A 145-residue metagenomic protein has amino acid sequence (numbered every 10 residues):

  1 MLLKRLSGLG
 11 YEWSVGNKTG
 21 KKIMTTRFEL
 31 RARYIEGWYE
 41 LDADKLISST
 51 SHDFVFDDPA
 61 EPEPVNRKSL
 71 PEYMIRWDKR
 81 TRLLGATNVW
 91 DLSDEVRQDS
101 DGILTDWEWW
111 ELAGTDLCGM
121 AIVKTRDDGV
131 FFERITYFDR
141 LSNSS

Functional and structural regions predicted by a protein language model:
L2, L6, Y11-W13, G20 (+1 more regions): A beta-strand edge to alpha-helix "cap/lid" segment located at domain peripheries
G20, V55-V65, R80: A short gly/proline-enriched turn/hairpin at secondary-structure junctions
T25-F28: Amphipathic alpha-helical repeat elements characteristic of tetratricopeptide repeat
A32-E36: Amphipathic alpha-helical repeat scaffolds
E40-D57: Short, well-ordered alpha-helical segments enriched in acidic and aromatic residues
